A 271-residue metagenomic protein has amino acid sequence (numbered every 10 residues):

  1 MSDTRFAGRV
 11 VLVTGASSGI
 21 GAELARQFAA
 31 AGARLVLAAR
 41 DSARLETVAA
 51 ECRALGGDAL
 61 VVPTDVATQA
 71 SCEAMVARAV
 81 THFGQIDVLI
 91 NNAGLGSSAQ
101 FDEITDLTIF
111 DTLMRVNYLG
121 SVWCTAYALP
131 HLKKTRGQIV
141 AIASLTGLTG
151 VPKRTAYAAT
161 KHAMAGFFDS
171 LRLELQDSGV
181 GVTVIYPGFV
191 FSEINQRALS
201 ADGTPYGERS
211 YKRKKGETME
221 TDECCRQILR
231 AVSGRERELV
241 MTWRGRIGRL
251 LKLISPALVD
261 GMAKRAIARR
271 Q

Functional and structural regions predicted by a protein language model:
V10, S17-S18: Conserved glycine-rich cofactor-binding loop
A31-V48: Conserved glycine-rich Rossmann-like NAD(P)H-binding loop of the short-chain dehydrogenase/reductase
S42, P63-M75, L107: The beta1-alpha1 cofactor-binding region of Rossmann-like NAD(H)/NADP(H)-dependent oxidoreductases
Q100-D102, D106-T112: Substrate-binding pocket helix/loop in short-chain dehydrogenase/reductase
T125, T160: Active-site helix of classical SDR
S144: Residue(s) in the substrate-gating loop at a strand-loop-helix junction that position the organic substrate next
D177-W243: SDR active-site lid
